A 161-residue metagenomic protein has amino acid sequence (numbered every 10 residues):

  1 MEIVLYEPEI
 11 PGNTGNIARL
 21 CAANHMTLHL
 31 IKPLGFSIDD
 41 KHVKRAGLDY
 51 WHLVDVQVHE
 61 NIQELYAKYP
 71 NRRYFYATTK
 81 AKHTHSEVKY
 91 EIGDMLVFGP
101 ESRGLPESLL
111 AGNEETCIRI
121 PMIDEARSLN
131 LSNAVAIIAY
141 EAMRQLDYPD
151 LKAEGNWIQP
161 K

Functional and structural regions predicted by a protein language model:
M1-K161: Post-transcriptional modification and biogenesis factors for structured RNAs of the translation apparatus
